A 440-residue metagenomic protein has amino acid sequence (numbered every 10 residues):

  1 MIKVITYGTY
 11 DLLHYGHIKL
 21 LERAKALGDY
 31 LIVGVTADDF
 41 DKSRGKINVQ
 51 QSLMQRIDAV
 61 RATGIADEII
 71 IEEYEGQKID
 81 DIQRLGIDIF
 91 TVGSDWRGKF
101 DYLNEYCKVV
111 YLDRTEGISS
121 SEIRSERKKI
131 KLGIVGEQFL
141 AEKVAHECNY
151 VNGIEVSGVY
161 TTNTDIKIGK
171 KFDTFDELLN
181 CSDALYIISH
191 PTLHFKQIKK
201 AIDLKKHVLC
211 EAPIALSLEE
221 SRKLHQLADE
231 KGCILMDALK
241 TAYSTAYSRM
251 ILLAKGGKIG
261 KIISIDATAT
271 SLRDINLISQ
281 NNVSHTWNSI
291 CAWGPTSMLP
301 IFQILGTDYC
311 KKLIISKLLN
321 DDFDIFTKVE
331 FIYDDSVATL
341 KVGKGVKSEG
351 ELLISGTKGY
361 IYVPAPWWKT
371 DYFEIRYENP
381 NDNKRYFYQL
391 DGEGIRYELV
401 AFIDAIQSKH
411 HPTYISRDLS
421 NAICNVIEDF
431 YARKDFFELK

Functional and structural regions predicted by a protein language model:
M1-I130: Nucleotidyltransferase catalytic core that binds NTPs
V33, C210-E211, L235-D237, V363: Hydrophobic residues in well-ordered beta-strands that form the structural core
K129-I168, I403: N-terminal Rossmann-like dinucleotide-binding module
I134-V135, Y160, A184-S189, A401-K440: C-terminal helix-rich "cap/oligomerization" subdomain common to oxidoreductases
K170-H225: Beta-loop-alpha module in the N-terminal Rossmann-like domain of NAD(P)-dependent dehydrogenases, especially those
K223-K240, K261-I265: Rossmann-fold dehydrogenase core element
T241-K311: Predominantly a Rossmann-like dinucleotide-binding segment in NAD(P)-dependent oxidoreductases
A292-K369, L399-H410: Contiguous beta-strand/loop segments that form the cofactor/metal-binding neighborhood of enzyme cores
